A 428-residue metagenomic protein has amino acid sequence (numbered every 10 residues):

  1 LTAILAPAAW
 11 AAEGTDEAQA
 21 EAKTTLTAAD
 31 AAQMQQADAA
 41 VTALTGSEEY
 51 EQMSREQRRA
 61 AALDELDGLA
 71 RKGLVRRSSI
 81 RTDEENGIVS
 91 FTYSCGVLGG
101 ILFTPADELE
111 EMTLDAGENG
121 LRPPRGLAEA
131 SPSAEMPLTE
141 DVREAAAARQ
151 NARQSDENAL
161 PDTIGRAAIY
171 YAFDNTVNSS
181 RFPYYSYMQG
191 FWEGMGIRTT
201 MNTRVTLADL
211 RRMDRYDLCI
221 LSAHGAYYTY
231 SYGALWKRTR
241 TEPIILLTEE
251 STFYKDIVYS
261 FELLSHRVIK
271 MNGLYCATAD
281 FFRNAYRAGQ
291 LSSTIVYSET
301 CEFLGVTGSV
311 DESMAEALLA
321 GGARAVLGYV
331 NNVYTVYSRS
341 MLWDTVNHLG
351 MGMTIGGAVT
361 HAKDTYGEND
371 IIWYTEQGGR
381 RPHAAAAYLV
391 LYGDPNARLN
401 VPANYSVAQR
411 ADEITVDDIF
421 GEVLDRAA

Functional and structural regions predicted by a protein language model:
L1-W10: Sec-dependent N-terminal signal peptides of Gram-positive bacterial secreted proteins and lipoproteins
A12-E108, A116-N119: Long terminal accessory regions outside catalytic cores
D30, D38-E49, A61-E65, A130-D256 (+1 more regions): A domain-level signal for caspase-like cysteine endopeptidase catalytic cores and their zymogen-processing architecture
L69-A168, G305: Structured catalytic cores of large enzymes
K72, Q189-M201, L318-Y329, M353: Structural alpha-beta junctions
R77-S79, T200-A208, Y329-N331, I355-A358: Surface-exposed patches in mature extracellular/periplasmic domains of secreted proteins
I245-R339: Catalytic cores of nucleophile-dependent amide-cleaving enzymes
I295-R426: Active-site-proximal C-terminal subdomain of hydrolase catalytic domains
